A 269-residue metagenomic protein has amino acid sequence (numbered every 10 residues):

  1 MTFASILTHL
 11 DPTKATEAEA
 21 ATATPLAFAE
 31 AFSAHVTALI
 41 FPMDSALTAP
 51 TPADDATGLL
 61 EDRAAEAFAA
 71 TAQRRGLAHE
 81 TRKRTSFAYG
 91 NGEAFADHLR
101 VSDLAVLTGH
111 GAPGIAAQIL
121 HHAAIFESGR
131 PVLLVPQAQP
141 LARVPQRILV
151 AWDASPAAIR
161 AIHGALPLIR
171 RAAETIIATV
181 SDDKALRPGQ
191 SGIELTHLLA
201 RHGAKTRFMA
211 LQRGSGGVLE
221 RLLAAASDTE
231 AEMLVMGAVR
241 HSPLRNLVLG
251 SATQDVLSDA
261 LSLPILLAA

Functional and structural regions predicted by a protein language model:
M1, A70-A105, H202-L234, V239-L244 (+1 more regions): Structural beta-alpha unit
M1-D55, E127, V144-L211, A231: Small/aliphatic-rich secondary-structure junction motif
M1-L10, T16-A23, A27, P50-T51 (+8 more regions): Membrane-embedded alpha-helical bundles that form conduits across membranes
A18, T22, A29, A94-L141 (+1 more regions): Gly/Ser-rich helix-loop-strand patches that form or flank binding pockets for ribonucleotide-derived cofactors
H35, P42-S86: N-terminal positively charged helical leader segments and presequences
G76-T81, H121-I125, Q146-D153: Acidic/glycine-enriched edge-of-secondary-structure segments
T85-Y89, G111-G114, S155-P156: Short beta->alpha connector loops
